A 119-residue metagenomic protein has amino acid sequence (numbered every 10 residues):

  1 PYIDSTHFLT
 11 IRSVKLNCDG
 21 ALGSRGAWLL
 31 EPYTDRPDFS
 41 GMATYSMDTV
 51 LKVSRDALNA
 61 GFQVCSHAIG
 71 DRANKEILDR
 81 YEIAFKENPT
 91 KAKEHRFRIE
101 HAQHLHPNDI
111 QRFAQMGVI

Functional and structural regions predicted by a protein language model:
P1, N74-N88: Distinct, well-ordered alpha-helical segments
P1-K75, H104, R112-I119: Metal-coordinating catalytic core of metallo-dependent amide/deamination hydrolases
R72-E76, H95-R98: Short linear motifs at secondary-structure transitions and domain/linker junctions
N88-I119: C-terminal active-site-proximal or functional interface alpha/beta core segments in diverse enzymes
